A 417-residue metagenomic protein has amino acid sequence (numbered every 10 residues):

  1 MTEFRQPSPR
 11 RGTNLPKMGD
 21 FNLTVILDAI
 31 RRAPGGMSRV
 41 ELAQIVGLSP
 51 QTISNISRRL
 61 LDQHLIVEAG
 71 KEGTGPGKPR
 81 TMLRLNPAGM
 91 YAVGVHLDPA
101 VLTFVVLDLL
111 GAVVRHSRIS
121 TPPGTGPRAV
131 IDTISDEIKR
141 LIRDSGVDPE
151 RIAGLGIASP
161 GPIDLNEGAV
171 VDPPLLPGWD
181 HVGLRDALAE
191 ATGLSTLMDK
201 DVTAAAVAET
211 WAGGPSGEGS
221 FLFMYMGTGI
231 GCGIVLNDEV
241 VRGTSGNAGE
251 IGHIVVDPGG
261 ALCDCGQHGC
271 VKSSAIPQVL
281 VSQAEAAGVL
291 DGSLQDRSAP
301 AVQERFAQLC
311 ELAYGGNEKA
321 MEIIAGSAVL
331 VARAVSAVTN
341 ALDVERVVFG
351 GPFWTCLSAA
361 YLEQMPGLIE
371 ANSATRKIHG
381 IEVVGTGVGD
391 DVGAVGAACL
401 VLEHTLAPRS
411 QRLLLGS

Functional and structural regions predicted by a protein language model:
M1-A69, G75-P79, R84-E150, T192 (+2 more regions): ATP-binding/phosphotransfer module of carbohydrate and carboxylate kinases, centering on a glycine-rich
E68-A69, S195-K200, I234: General beta-strand structural signal in soluble alpha/beta enzymes
A88-M90, G193-L194, S216-F221, I230 (+1 more regions): Short coil/turn connectors at secondary-structure junctions
A92-H96, I152-G156, F221-Y225, G231-G233: Short glycine-aspartate micro-motif
D108, L165, V235: Short, acidic, Ser/Thr-enriched surface-loop or helix-capping motifs
V113-S220, A360-A371: Glycine-rich phosphate-binding loop and adjoining helix at the ATP-binding site of ATP-dependent phosphoryl-transfer
D201, G227, A397: Active-site glycine-centered loops adjacent to acidic/histidine catalytic or metal-binding residues that shape
G217-A275: Glycine-rich phosphate-binding loop of actin/hexokinase-like ATP-binding domains
